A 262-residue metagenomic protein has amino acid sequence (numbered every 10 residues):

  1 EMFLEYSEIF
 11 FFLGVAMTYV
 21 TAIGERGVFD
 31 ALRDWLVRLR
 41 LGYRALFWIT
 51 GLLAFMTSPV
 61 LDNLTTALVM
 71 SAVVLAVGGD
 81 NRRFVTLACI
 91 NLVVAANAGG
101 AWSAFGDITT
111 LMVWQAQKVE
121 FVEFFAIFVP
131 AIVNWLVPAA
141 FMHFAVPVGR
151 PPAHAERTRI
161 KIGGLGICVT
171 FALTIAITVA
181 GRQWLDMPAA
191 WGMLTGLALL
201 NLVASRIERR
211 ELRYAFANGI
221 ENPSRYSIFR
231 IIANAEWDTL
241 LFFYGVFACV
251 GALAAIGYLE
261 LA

Functional and structural regions predicted by a protein language model:
E1-L4, A31-L32, T110-V122, A153-A155 (+2 more regions): Membrane-interface helix termini and inter-helical loops of multi-pass transporters
M2-T86, W237-A262: Membrane-embedded alpha-helical segments and adjacent helix-loop junctions characteristic of multi-pass solute
F10-F11, R44-L52, C89-I90, F124-V129 (+3 more regions): Hydrophobic alpha-helical transmembrane segments
L13-T21, L53-F55, A96, I132-H143 (+3 more regions): Hydrophobic core segments of alpha-helical transmembrane domains in multi-pass membrane transport and ion-translocation
R33, T178-A262: Transmembrane helical segments that form the transport core of multi-pass membrane transport proteins
L52-F55, A72-V73, C89-G100, I127-I132 (+1 more regions): Transmembrane helix-bundle signature of multi-pass membrane transporters/permeases
S58-L68, T86-Q117, A139, H143: Alpha-helical transmembrane segments and, especially, the helix-loop junctions at the ends of these helices
R82-T86, W102-S103, M112, V119-G166 (+3 more regions): Juxtamembrane and boundary regions of transmembrane helices in multi-pass small-molecule transporters and channels
